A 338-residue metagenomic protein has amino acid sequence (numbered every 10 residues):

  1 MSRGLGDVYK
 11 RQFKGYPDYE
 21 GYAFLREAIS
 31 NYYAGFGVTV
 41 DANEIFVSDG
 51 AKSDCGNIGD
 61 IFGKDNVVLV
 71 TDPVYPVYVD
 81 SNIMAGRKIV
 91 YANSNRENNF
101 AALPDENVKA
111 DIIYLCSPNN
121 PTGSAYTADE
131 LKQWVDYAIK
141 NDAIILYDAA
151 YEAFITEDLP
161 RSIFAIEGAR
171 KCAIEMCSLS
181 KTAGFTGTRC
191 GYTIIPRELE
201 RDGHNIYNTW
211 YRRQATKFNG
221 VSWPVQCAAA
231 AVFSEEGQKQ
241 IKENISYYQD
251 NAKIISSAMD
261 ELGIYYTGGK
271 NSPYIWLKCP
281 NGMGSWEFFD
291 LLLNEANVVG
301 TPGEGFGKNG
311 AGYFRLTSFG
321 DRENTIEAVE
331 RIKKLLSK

Functional and structural regions predicted by a protein language model:
M1-Y9: Single conserved hydrophobic/aromatic residue that forms the stacking wall/gate of nucleotide- or nucleobase-binding
Q12-K14, R26-V67, M283: Phosphate-binding glycine-rich loop
T39, V90, G282, E287 (+2 more regions): PLP-dependent enzyme catalytic core of the Aspartate aminotransferase-like
D60-N82: Conserved PLP-anchoring active-site segment centered on the Schiff-base-forming lysine
N66, R87, K140-I144, R170-K171: A short helix->loop->beta-strand "cap" motif at the edges of active sites that frequently abuts
S94-F164: Active-site phosphate-binding strand-loop segment of PLP-dependent enzymes
I166-S246, K253-S257, L336: Conserved core segment of the aminotransferase class I/II
Q226, A230, I245-S256, Y266-C279 (+1 more regions): Conserved glycine-rich beta-strand-loop-beta hairpin in the small C-terminal domain of fold type I
